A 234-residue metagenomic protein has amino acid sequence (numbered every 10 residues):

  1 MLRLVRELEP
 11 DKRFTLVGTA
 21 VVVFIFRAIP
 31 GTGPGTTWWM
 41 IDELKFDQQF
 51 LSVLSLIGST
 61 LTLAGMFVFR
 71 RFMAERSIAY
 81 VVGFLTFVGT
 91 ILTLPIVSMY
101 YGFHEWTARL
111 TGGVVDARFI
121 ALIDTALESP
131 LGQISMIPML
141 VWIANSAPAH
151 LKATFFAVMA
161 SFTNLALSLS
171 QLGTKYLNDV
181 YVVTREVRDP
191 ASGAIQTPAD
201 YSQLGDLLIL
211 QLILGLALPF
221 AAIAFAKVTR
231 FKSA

Functional and structural regions predicted by a protein language model:
M1-G18: Juxtamembrane intracellular "pre-TM" segments in multi-pass secondary transporters
F26, G31-V53: Short amphipathic helix-loop junctions that connect adjacent transmembrane helices in Major Facilitator Superfamily/SLC
Q48-Q49, R118, A147-A160: Loop-to-transmembrane helix entry/capping segments in MFS-fold secondary transporters and related SLC/MFSD carriers
A64-F84, H104, N178: Helix-to-loop junctions at the C-terminal end of transmembrane segments in multipass secondary transporters
Y80-P138: C-terminal transmembrane helical hairpin of 12-TM major facilitator-type secondary transporters
M99-Y100, D200-A234: Multi-pass alpha-helical transporter architecture, strongest for 12-TM Major Facilitator/SLC carriers used
G132-P148, T154: Intracellular juxtamembrane helix-capping segments at the cytosolic ends of symmetry-related transmembrane helices
Y176-L216: A membrane-interface helix-boundary motif in multi-pass transporters
